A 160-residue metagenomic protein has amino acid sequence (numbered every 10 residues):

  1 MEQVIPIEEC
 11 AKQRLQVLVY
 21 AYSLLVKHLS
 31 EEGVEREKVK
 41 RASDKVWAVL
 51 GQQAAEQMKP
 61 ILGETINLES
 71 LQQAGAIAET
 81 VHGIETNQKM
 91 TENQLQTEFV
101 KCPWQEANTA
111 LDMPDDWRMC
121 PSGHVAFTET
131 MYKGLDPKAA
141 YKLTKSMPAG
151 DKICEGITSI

Functional and structural regions predicted by a protein language model:
M1-P103, A107-S122, G134, K138-E155 (+1 more regions): N-terminal accessory segment detector
A126-G134: Amphipathic alpha-helical segments that form well-ordered structural scaffolds and often line/cohere around active
